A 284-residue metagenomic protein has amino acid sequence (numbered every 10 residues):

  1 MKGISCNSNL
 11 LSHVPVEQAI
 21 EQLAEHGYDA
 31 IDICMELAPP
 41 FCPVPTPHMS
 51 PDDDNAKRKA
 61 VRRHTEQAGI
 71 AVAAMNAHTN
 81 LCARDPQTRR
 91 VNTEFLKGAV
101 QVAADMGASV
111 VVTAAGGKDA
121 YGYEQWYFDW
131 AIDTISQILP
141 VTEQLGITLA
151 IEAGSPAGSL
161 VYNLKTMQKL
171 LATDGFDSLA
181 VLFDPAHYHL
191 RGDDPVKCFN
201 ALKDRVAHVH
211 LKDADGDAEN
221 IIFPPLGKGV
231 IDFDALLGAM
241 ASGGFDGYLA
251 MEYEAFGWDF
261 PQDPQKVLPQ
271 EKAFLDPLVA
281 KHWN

Functional and structural regions predicted by a protein language model:
M1-D29, A60, E66, G107-S109 (+2 more regions): Histidine-acidic metal/acid-base catalytic patches
L10-S12, M35-L37, T79-L81, A115-D119 (+4 more regions): Active-site-proximal loop/turn and secondary-structure-junction residues that shape catalytic pockets, frequently
L11, D52-D53, V91, W130 (+2 more regions): Residues that cap or flank secondary-structure elements
Q18, R58-Q67, A74, N80-V181 (+3 more regions): Active-site acidic/histidine proton-transfer and metal-coordination neighborhood in alpha/beta enzyme cores
C34-A60, G122: Glycine-rich, proline-tolerant flexible connector loops at the mouths of alpha/beta enzymes
L37-F41, I70-A73, H78-T79: A short glycine/small-residue-enriched secondary-structure motif
P39-P45, L81-D85, D119-E124, L190 (+2 more regions): A short acidic, helix-capping loop that chelates divalent metal ions and anchors anionic groups
P45-D52, R89, Q125, I222-G227: Short glycine-enriched, charge-decorated loop/helix-capping segments at active-site entrances that position
